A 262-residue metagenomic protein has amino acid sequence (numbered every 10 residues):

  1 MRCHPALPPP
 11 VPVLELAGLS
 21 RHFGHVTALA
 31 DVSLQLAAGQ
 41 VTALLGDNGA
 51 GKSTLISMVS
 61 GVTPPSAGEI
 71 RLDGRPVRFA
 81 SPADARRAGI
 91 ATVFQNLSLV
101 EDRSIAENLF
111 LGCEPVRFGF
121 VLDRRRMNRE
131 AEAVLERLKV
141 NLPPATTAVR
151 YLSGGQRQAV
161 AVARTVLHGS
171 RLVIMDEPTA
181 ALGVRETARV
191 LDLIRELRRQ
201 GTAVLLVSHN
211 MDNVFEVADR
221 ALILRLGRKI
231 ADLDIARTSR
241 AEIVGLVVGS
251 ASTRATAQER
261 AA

Functional and structural regions predicted by a protein language model:
R2-A262: Glycine-rich phosphate-binding loops of nucleotide-dependent enzymes
